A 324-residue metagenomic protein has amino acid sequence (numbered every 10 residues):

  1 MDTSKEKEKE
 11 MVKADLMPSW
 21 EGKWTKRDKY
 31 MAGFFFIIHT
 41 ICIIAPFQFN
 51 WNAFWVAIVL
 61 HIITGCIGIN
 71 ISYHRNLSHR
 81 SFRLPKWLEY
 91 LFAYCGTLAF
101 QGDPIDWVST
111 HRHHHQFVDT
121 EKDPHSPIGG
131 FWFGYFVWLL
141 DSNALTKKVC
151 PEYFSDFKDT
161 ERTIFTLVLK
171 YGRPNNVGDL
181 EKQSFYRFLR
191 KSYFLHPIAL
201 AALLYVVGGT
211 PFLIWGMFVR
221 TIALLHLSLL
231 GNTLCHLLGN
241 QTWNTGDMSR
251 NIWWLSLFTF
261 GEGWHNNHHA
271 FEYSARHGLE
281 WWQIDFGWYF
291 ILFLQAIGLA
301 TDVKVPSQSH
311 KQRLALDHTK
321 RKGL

Functional and structural regions predicted by a protein language model:
M1-L229, S274-L324: Non-catalytic, topology-defining segments of multipass membrane proteins
T160-E161, Y171-S184, Q241-W264, A270-F271: Active-site-proximal inter-transmembrane loops
T233: Glycine-rich, pocket-lining loop/helix-strand segments that form or immediately flank
